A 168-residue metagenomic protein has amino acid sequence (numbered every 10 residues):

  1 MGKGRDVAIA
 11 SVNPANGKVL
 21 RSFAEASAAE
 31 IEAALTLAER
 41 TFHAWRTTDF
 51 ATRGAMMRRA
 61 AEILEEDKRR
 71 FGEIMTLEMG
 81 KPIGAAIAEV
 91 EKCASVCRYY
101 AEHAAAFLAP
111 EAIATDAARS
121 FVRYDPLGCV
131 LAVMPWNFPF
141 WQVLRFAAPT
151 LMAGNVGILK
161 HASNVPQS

Functional and structural regions predicted by a protein language model:
M1-A118: N-terminal Rossmann-like NAD(P)+-binding subdomain of aldehyde/semialdehyde dehydrogenases
P110-S168: Conserved small-residue-rich beta-alpha loop and adjacent elements that most often cradle the phosphate/pyrophosphate
